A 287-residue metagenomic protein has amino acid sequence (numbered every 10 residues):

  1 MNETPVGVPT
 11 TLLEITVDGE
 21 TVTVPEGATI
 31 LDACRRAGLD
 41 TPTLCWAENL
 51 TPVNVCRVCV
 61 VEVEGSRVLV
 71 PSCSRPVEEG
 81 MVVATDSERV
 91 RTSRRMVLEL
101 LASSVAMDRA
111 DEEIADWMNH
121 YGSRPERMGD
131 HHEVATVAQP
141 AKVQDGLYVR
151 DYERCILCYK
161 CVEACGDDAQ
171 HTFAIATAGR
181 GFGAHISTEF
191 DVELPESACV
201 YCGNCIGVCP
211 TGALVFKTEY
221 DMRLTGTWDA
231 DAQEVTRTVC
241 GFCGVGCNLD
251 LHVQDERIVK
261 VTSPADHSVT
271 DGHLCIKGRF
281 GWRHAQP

Functional and structural regions predicted by a protein language model:
M1-E14: Terminal leader/tail segments of proteins
L13, E20-E79, S93: N-terminal cofactor/phosphate-binding cores enriched in small/glycine residues, especially glycine-rich loops such as
R57-V58, S66-A198, I206-G207, G212-V239 (+1 more regions): Fe-S ferredoxin-like electron-transfer domains and their immediately adjacent linker/connector regions across
C59, C158, C202, C243 (+1 more regions): Short Cys/His-rich metal-coordination motifs, predominantly Zn2+-binding knuckles/fingers
P195, C199-C202, T270-L274: Short beta-strand-alpha-helix junction that forms the catalytic/metal-binding core of metal-dependent nuclease domains
A232, T236-P264: Catalytic and ligand-binding motifs that coordinate phosphates/metal ions in nucleic-acid-processing enzymes
H252-P287: Cofactor-/ligand-binding subdomain signature composed of acidic, glycine-rich, tryptophan-containing flexible loops
